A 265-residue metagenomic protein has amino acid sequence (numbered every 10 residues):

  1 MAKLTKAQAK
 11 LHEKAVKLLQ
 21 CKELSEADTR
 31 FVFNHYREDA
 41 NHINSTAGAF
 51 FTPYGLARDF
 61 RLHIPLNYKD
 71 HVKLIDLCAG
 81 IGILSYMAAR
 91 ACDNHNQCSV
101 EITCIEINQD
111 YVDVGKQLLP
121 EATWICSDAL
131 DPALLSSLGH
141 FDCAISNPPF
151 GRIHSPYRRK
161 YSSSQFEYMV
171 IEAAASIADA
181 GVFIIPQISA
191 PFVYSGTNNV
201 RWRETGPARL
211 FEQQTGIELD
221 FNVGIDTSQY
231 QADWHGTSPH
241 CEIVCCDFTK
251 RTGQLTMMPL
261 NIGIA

Functional and structural regions predicted by a protein language model:
M1-A265: Class I S-adenosyl-L-methionine-dependent methyltransferase catalytic core
